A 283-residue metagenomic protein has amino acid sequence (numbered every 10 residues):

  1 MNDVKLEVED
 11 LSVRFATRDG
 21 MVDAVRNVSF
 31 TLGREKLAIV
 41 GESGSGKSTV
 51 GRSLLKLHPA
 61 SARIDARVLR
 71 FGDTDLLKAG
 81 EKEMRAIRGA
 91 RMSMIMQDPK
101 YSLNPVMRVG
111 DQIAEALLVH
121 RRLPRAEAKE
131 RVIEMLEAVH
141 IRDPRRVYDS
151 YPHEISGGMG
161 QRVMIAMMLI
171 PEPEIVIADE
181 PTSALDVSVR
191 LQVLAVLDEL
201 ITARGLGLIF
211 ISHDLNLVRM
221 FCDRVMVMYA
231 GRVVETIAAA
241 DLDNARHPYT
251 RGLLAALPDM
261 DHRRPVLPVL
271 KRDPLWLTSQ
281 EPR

Functional and structural regions predicted by a protein language model:
N2-K5, R14-N27, G33, L57-A62 (+1 more regions): A short, flexible loop at the N-terminus of ABC-type nucleotide-binding domains that lies
V4, M21, R142-R146, T236-R283: Short catalytic/signature loops enriched in Gly
D75, E127-R146, L254-A255: Conserved ABC ATPase "signature" region
L76-S93, D111, V119, D241-A245: ABC ATPase NBD coupling module
I170-E174: A short, proline-enriched helix->beta-strand linker immediately N-terminal to the Walker B motif in ABC-type P-loop
V218-M220: A short, surface-exposed alpha-helical micro-motif characterized by mixed small hydrophobic and charged/polar residues
